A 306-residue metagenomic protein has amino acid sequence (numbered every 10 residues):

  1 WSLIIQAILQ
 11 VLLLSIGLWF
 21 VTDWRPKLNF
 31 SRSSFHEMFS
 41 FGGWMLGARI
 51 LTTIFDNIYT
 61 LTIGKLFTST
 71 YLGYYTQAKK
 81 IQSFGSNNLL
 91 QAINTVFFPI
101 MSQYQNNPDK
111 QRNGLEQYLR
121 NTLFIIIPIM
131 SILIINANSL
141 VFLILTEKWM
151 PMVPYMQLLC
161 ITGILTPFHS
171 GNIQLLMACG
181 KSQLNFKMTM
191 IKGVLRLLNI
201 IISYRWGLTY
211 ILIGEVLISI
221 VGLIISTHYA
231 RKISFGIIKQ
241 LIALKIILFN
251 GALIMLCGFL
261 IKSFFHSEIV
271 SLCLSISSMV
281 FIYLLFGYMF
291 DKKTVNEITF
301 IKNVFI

Functional and structural regions predicted by a protein language model:
W1-T22, S40-F41, K79, M190-L195 (+3 more regions): Hydrophobic alpha-helical transmembrane segments
I5, W44, Y59-L61, G73-L90 (+3 more regions): Alpha-helical transmembrane segments of polytopic membrane transporters and translocases
L14-N57, V96-N113, A230-I247, T299-F300: Interhelical loop/hinge segments that connect adjacent transmembrane helices in multipass membrane
T22, C160-K192, I201: Membrane-interface junctions at transmembrane-helix termini in multi-pass inner-membrane proteins
E37-F41, M45, L61-S83, R112-N113 (+1 more regions): Interfacial/gating helices of multi-pass transporter permease domains
A78, Q82-I126, I173-A178: Helix-loop junctions and terminal segments of transmembrane helices in multi-pass membrane transport/translocation
L115-T166, L197-I202, A252-L260: Alpha-helical transmembrane segments of multi-pass membrane transport and lipid-handling proteins
K245, F259-I306: Membrane-proximal transmembrane or re-entrant/amphipathic helices at the cytosolic face
